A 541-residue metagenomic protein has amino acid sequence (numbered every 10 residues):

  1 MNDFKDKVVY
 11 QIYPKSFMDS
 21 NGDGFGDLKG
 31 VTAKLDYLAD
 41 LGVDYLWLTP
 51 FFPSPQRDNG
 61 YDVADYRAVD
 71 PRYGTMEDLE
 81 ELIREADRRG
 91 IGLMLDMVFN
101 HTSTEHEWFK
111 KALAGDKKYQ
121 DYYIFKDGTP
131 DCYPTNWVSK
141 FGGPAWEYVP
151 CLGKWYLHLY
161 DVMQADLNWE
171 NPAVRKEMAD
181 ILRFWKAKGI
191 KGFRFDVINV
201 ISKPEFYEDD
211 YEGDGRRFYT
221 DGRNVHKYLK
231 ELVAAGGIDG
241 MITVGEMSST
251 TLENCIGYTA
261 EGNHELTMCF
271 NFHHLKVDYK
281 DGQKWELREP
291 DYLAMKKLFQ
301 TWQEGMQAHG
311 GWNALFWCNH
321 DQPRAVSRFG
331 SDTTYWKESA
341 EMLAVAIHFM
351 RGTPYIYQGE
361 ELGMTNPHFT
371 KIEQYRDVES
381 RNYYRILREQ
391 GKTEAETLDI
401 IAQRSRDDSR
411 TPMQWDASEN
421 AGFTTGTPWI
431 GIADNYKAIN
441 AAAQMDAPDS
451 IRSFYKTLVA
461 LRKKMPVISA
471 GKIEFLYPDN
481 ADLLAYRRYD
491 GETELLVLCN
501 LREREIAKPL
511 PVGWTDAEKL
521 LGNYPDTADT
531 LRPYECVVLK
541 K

Functional and structural regions predicted by a protein language model:
N2-R183, A187, V200-T251, Y258-E261 (+1 more regions): Acidic/aromatic-lined carbohydrate-recognition and catalytic surfaces of CAZymes acting on diverse glycans
F4-K5, R216-R217, K227-L229, V233-G236 (+6 more regions): Loop/helix patches that line or flank the sugar-binding groove of alpha-linked glycan CAZymes
K15-F17, F52-S54, F99-N100, M163 (+9 more regions): Short, solvent-exposed loop/turn segments at secondary-structure junctions
L46, F193-F195: Hydrophobic residues within beta-strands of alpha/beta enzymes
M94-L95, R194, V244, F316-W317 (+2 more regions): Generic enzyme active-site microenvironment
E505-G522: Beta-strand-rich binding/interaction modules
D526-K541: C-terminal beta-strand-rich structural cap/linker in extracellular carbohydrate-active enzymes
